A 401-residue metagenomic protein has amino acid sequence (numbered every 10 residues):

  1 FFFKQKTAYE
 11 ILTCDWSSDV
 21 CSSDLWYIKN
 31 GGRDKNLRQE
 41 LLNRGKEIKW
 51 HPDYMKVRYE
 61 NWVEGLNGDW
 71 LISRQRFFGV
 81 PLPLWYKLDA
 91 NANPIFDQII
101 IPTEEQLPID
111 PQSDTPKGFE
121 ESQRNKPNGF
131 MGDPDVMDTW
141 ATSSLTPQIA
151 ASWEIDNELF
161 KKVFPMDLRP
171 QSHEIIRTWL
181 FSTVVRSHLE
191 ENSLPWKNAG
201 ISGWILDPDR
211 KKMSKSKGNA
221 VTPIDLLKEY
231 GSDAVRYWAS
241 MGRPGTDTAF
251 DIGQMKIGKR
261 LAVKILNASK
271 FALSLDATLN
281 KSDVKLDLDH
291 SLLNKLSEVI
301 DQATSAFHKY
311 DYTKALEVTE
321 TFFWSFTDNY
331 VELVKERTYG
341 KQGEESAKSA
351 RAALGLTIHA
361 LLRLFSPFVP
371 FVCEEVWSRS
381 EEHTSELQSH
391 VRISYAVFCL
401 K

Functional and structural regions predicted by a protein language model:
F1-V20, E382-K401: Single conserved hydrophobic/aromatic residue that forms the stacking wall/gate of nucleotide- or nucleobase-binding
S17-D276, L292-V334, T338, A352-F365: Structured secondary-structure scaffolds
D283-H290, K295-E298, S385: Alpha-helical transmembrane bundle of multi-pass secondary transport proteins
Y339, G343-A347: Outer-membrane beta-barrel domain signature, especially the mid-to-C-terminal portions of large Gram-negative OMP
S378: Short edge-strand/loop segments of extracellular domains
